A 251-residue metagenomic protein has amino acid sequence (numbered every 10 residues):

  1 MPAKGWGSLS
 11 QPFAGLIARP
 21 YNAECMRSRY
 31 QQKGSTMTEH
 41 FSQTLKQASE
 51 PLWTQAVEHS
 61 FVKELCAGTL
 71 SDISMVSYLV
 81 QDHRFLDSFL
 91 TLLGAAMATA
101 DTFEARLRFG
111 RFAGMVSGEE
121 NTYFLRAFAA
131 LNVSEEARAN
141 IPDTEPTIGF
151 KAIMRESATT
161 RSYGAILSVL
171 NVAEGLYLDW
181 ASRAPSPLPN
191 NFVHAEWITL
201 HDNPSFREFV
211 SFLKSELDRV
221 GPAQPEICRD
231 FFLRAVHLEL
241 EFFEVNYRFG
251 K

Functional and structural regions predicted by a protein language model:
P2-A14: Intrinsically disordered, low-complexity segments enriched in serine/proline and basic residues
Q11, Y21, Y30-Q32: Low-complexity, intrinsically disordered or signal/transmembrane-proximal segments
K46-S71, F89, S211-R219: Short alpha-helical hairpin
E50-Q55, T69-T99, G118-E119, S168-L178 (+1 more regions): Alpha-helical bundle segments that constitute or directly flank the non-heme di-iron/ferroxidase center
V80, E104-S205, H237: Active-site-proximal alpha-helical scaffolds that flank and shape metal-associated catalytic sites
T144-E145, F206-V210, K214-L217, A235-V236 (+1 more regions): Carbohydrate-associated surface elements
V220-K251: Long hydrophobic alpha-helical segments typical of transmembrane helices together with their membrane-interfacial
